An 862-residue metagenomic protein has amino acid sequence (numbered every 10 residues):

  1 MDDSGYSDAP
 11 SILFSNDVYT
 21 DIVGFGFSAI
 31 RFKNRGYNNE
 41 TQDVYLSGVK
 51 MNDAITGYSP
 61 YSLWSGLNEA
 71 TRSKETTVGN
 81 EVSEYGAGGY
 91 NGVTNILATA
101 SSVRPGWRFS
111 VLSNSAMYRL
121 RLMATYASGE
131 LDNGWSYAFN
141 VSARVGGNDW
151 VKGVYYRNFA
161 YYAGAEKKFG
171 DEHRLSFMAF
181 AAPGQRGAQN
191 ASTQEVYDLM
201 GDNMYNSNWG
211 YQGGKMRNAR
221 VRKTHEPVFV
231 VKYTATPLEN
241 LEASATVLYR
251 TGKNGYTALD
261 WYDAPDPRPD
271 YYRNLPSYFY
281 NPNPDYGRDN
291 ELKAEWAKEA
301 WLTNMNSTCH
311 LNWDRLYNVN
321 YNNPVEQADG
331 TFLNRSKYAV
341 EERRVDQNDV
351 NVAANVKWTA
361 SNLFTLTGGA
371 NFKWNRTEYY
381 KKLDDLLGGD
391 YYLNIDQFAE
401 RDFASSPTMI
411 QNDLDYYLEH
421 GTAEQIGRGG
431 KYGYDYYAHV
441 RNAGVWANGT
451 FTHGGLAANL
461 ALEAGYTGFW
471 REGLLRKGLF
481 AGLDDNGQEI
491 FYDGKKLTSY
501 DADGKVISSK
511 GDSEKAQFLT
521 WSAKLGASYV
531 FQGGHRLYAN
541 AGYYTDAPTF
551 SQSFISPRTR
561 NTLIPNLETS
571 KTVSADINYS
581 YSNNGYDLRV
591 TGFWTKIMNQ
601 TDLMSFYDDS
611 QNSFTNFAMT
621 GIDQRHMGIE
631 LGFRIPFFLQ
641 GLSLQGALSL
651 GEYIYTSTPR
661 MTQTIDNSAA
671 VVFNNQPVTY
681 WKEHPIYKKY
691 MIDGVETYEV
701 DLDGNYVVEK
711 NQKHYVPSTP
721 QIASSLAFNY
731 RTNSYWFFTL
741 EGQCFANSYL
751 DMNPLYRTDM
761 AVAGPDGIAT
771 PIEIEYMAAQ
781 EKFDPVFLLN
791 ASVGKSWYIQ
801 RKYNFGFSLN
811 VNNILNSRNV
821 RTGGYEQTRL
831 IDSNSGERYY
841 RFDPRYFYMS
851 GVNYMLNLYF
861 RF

Functional and structural regions predicted by a protein language model:
I12-L13, V18-T20, V49-N80, I96-T99 (+1 more regions): Short acidic/polar hinge/loop motifs at secondary-structure boundaries that mediate gating or recognition
S113-G146, W150-Q189, V221, P227-N240: Transmembrane beta-barrel wall of Gram-negative outer-membrane proteins
R174-K232, G255-E341, A404-G430, L603-F606: Acidic/polar loop-and-plug regions of large Gram-negative outer-membrane beta-barrel proteins
A191-S192, V196, I410-Q425, G468 (+7 more regions): Surface-exposed extracellular loop regions of Gram-negative outer-membrane beta-barrel proteins, predominantly
N206-V228, K232, K505-F518, S522 (+5 more regions): Outer-membrane beta-barrel signature, preferentially recognizing the C-terminal barrel domain of Gram-negative
A339, T365-Q532, Q645, R660: Signature of Gram-negative outer-membrane beta-barrel scaffolds
F593-M598, F617-P754, Y859: Gram-negative outer-membrane beta-barrel transporters
I597-N599, C744-V762, K795-F862: C-terminal beta-signal and adjacent terminal beta-strands/loops of Gram-negative outer-membrane beta-barrel proteins
